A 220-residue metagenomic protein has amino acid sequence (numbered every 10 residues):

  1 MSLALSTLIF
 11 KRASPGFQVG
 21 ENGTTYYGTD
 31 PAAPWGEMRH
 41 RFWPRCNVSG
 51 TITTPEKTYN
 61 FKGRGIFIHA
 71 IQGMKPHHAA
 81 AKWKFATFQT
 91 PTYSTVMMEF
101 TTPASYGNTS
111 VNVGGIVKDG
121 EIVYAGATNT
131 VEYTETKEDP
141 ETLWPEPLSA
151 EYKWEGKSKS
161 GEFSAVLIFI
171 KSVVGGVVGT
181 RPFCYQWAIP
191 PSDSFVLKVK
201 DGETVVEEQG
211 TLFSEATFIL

Functional and structural regions predicted by a protein language model:
M1-L220: Structured soluble/peripheral alpha/beta segments that form catalytic or ligand/cofactor-binding pockets
